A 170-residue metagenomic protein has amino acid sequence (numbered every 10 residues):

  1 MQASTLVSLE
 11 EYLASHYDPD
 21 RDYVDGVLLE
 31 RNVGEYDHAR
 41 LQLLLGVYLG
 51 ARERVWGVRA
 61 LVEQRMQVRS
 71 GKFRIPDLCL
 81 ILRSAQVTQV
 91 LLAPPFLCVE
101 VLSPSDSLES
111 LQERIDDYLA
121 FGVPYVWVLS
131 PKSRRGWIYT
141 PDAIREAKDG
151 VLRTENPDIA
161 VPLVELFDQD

Functional and structural regions predicted by a protein language model:
M1-D170: Gly/Pro/Ser/Thr-rich low-complexity, intrinsically disordered segments predominantly at protein N-termini
